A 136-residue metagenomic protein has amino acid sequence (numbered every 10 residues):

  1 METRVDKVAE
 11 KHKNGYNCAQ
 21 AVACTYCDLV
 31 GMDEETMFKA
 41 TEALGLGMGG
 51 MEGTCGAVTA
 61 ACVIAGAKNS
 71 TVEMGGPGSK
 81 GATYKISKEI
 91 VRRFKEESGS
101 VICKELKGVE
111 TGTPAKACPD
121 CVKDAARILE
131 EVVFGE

Functional and structural regions predicted by a protein language model:
M1-N14: Polybasic, low-complexity association/targeting segments
H12-G15, Y26, V30, M48 (+4 more regions): Structural signal for hydrophobic packing residues in well-ordered secondary-structure cores of soluble enzyme domains
T25-A43, E96-C103: Acidic-glycine-rich active-site phosphate/pyrophosphate-binding loop
L29-K39, A67-I86: Phosphate-handling active-site elements
E42-M48, K68, G108-V109: Acidic, glycine-rich active-site loops and adjacent beta-strand->loop/helix elements that engage anionic groups
L44-V63: Glycine/serine-rich anion-binding loops at beta->alpha junctions that coordinate negatively charged ligand groups
S79-E136: C-terminal binding/interaction regions
